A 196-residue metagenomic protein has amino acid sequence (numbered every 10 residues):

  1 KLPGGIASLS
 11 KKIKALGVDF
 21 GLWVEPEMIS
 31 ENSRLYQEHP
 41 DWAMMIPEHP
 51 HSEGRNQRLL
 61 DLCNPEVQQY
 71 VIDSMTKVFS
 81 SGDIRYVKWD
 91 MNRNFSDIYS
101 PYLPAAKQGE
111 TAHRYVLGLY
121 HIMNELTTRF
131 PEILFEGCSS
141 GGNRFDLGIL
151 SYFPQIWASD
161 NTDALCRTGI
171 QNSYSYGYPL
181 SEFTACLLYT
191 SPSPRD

Functional and structural regions predicted by a protein language model:
K1-Y70, Y86: Aromatic-lined carbohydrate-binding/catalytic grooves of carbohydrate-active enzymes
S10, T127, R195: Catalytic Tyr-X3-Lys helix of short-chain dehydrogenase/reductase
A15-L16, S81, R129, S193: Alpha-helix C-cap/termination motif
M28, R93, D196: Short, glycine/acidic-enriched loop or turn micro-motifs at the edges of active sites
S33, C138-S139, S193: Short linear Ser/Thr-Pro motifs
M45-L188: Active-site neighborhood of glycoside hydrolase catalytic domains
Y189-D196: Conserved small/polar residues in nucleotide/adenosyl-binding loops
